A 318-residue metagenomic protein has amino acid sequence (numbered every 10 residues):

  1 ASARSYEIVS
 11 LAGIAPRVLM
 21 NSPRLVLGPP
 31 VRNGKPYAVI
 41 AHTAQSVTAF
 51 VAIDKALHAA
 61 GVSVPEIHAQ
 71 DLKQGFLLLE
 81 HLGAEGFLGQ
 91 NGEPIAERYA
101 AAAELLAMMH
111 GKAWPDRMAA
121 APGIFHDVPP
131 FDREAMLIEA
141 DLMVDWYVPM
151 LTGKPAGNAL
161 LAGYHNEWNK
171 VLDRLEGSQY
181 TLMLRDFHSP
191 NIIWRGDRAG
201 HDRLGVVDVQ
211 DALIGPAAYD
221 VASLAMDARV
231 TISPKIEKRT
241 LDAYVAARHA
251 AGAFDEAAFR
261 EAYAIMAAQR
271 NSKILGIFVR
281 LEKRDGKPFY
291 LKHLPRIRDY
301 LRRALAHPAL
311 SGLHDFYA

Functional and structural regions predicted by a protein language model:
A1, A69-L72, M266-A267: A short beta-turn/loop motif at secondary-structure boundaries
A1-A15, Q45, A49, R284-A318: Regulatory N- and C-terminal appendages and interdomain linkers associated with kinase/kinase-like NTP transferase
A3-S10, L19, M109, W168-V221 (+1 more regions): Active-site acidic catalytic loop and adjacent metal/ATP-binding pocket of ATP-dependent phosphoryl transfer enzymes
V9-L142, V148-P149, E176-G177: ATP-binding pocket architecture of kinase catalytic cores
R98-A102, M136, L161-Y164, A268 (+1 more regions): Hydrophobic packing residues in well-ordered alpha-helices of helical domains and bundles
W114-P129, E134-A135, E139-M183, G196-R198 (+2 more regions): An alpha-helical support segment within catalytic cores of ATP-dependent transferases
P130-F131, D255-A267, K292: All-alpha amphipathic helical-bundle segments outside canonical DNA-binding/catalytic cores that form hydrophobic
D141-L151, A217-A253, A268-D285, I297-L305: Active-site activation/catalytic loop segments of kinase-like enzymes and analogous catalytic loops in related
